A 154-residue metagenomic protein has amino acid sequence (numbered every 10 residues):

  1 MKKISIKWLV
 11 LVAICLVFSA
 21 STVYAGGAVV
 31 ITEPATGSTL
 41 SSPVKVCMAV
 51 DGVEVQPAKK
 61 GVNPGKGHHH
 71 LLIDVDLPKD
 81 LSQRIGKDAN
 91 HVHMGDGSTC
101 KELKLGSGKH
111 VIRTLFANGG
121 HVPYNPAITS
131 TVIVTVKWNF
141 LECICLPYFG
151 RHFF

Functional and structural regions predicted by a protein language model:
M1-V10: Bacterial N-terminal signal peptides that target proteins for export
V10-A20: Bacterial N-terminal signal peptides
L16, K101, I144-L146: Secreted/luminal cysteine- and crosslink-motif detector
Y24-S41, N139-F140, C145: Short, compositionally biased P/S/T/A/G/V-rich stretches that sit at domain boundaries
E33-A35, Q56-K59: Short secondary-structure capping/turn segments at boundaries of alpha-helices and beta-strands
P43-D51, P57-F140: Long, low-complexity serine/threonine/glycine- and acidic-rich segments characteristic of extracellular
C145-F153: Intrinsically disordered, low-complexity segments enriched in serine/proline and basic residues
